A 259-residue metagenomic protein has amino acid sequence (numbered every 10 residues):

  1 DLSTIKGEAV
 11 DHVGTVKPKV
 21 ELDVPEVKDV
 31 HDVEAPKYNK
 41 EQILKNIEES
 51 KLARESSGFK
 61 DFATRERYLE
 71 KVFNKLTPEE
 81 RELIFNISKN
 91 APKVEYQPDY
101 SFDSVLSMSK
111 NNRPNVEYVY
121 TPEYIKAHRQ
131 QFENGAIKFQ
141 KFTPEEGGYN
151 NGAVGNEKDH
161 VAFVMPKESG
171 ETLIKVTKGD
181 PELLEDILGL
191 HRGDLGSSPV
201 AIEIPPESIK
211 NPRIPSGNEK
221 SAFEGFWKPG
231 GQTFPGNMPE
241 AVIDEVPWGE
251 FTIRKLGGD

Functional and structural regions predicted by a protein language model:
D1-F163, G170-V176, D180: Long, low-complexity, intrinsically disordered regions
T4, D11, E55, F132 (+9 more regions): Generic detector of intrinsically disordered, low-complexity, polar/charged segments
V10, K17, D61, K138 (+8 more regions): Polar low-complexity intrinsically disordered regions enriched in Ser/Thr and small residues
N134, H160, S197-P199, M238 (+1 more regions): Sequence-level motif detector for i,i+2 pairs with an aromatic at +2
A153-V161, P166-K220: ADP-ribosyltransferase catalytic core
P206-D259: Active-site or metal-binding loop neighborhoods of secreted/extracellular toxin and effector enzymes
